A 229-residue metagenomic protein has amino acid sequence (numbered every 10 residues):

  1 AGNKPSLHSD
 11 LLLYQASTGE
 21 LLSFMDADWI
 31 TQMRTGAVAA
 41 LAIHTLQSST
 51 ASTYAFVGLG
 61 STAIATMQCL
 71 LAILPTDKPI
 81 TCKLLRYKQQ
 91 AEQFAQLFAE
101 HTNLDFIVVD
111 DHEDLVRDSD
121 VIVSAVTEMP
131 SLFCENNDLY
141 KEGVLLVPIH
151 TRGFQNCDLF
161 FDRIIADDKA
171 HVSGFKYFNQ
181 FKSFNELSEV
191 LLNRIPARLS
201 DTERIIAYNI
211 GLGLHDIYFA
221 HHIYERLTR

Functional and structural regions predicted by a protein language model:
A1-A51: Phosphate/diphosphate ligand-binding glycine-rich loop within oxidoreductases
G36-H44, M67-Q68, S188, I217-E225: Predominant activation on well-ordered alpha-helical scaffold segments within soluble catalytic domains
A39, T50-L71, L85-Q90: Glycine-rich adenosine-cofactor-binding loop
L46-T53, D77-K78, K141-E142: Short helix-loop-beta connector
I73-F98: NAD(P)-binding Rossmann-fold cofactor-contacting core
L104-N179: Rossmann-like adenosine-cofactor binding region
G153, C157-R229: Adenosine-phosphate binding glycine-rich loop
